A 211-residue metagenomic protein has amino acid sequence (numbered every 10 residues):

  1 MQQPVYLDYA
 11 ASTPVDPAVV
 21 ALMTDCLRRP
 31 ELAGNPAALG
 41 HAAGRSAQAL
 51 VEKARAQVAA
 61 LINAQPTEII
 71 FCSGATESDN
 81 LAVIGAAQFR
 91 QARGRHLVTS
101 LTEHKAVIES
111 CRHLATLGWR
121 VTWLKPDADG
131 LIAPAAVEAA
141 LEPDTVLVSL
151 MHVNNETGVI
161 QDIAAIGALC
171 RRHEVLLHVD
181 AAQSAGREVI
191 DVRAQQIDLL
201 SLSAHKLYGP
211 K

Functional and structural regions predicted by a protein language model:
M1-K211: Pyridoxal 5′-phosphate
